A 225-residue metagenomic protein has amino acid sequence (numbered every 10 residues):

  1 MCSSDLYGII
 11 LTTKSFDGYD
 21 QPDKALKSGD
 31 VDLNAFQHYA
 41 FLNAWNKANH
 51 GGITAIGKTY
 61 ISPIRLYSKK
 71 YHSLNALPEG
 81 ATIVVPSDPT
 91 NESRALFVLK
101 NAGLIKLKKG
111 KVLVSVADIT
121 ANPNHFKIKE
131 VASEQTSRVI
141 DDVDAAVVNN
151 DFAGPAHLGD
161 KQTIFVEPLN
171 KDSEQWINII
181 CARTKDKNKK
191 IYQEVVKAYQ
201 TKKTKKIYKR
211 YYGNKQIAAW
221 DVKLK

Functional and structural regions predicted by a protein language model:
M1-S3: Short, small-residue-biased leader/transition segments that mark boundaries at the very start of proteins
T13-K24, K111-R138: Short helix-initiation/N-cap motifs at beta->coil->alpha
Y19-H50, H72, A153-H157: Pocket-flanking alpha-helical
K27-Q37, A81, L104, N124-K127 (+1 more regions): Alpha-to-beta junction loops
A44-I56, K69-H72, D142, V147 (+1 more regions): Ligand-binding "clamshell"
I56-I105, K205: A conserved helix-loop-strand patch within extracytoplasmic ligand-binding domains of the periplasmic binding
K58-S68, G154-V196, I217-K225: Periplasmic-binding protein-like
E92-K100, A198-W220: Periplasmic-binding protein-like
